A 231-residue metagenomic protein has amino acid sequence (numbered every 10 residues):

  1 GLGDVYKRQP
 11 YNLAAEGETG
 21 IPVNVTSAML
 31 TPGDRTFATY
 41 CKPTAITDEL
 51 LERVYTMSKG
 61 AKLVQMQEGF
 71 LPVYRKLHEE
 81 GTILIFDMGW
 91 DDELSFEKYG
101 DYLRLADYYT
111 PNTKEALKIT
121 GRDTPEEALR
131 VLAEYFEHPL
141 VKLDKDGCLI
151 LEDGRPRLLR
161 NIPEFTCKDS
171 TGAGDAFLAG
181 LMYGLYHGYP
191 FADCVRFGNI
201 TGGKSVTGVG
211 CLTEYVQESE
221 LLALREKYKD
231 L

Functional and structural regions predicted by a protein language model:
G1, D48, E52-Y55, I83 (+1 more regions): Short flexible/disordered coil segments
L2-Y6: Short, small-residue-biased leader/transition segments that mark boundaries at the very start of proteins
Q9-G17, N24-R157, E220, E226 (+1 more regions): Ribokinase/PfkB-type carbohydrate-kinase core domain
P125-L231: Conserved phosphate-binding/catalytic region of the ribokinase-like
